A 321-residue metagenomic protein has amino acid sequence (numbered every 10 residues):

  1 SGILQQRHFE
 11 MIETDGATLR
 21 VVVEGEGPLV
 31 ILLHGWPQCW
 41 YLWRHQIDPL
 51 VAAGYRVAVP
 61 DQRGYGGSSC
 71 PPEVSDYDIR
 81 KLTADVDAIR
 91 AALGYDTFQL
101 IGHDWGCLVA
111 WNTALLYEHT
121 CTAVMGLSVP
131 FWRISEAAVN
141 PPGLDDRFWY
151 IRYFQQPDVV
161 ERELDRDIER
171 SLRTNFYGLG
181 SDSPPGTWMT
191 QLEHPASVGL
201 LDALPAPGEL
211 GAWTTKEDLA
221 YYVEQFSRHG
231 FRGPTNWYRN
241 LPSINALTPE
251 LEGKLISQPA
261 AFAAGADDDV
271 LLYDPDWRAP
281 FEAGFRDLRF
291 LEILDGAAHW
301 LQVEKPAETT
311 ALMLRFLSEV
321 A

Functional and structural regions predicted by a protein language model:
S1-I12, E319-A321: Basic/polar N-terminal segments that are highly enriched at the extreme N-terminus, encompassing both cleavable
I3-H8, T18, L29, Y65-I101 (+1 more regions): Flexible "cap/lid" subdomain of the alpha/beta-hydrolase fold that forms the substrate-access gate
F9-M11, V57-V59, F290-I293: Conserved beta-strand scaffold positions in the cores of enzyme catalytic domains, especially in NTP/NDP-utilizing
T14-V23: A short loop-to-beta-strand scaffold at the N-terminal edge of the catalytic core in hydrolase folds
V22-S69, F281: Conserved HGGG/HGGXW glycine-rich cap/lid loop of the alpha/beta-hydrolase fold
W36, W40-W43, W105, W111 (+2 more regions): Signature tryptophan residues that serve as conserved aromatic anchors
Q46, T113, L312-F316: Hydrophobic residues on the short alpha-helix immediately C-terminal to a glycine-rich phosphate/catalytic loop
L288-A321: Catalytic active-site module of serine/aspartate enzymes centered on a nucleophile-bearing elbow/loop
